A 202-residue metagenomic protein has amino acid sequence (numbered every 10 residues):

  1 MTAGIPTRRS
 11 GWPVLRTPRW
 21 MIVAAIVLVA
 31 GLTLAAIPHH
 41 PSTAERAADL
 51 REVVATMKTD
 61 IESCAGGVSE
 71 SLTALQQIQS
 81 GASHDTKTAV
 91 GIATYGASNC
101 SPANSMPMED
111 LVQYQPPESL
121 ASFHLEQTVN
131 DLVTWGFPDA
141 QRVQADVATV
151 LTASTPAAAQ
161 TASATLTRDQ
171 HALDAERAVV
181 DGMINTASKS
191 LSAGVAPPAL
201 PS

Functional and structural regions predicted by a protein language model:
M1-P18: Terminal targeting segments of Actinobacterial cell-envelope proteins
R8-R9, R19, H40, H171: Polybasic, lysine/arginine-rich low-complexity segments
W12-L15, A36-H40, L200-P201: Short, aromatic- and cysteine-enriched interfacial helices/patches that mediate contacts at lipid membranes
R19-L28: Sec-dependent N-terminal signal peptides
V29-E52: C-terminal region of N-terminal signal peptides and the immediate post-cleavage residues of exported proteins
V53-P201: Alpha-helical segments in soluble extracytoplasmic regions
